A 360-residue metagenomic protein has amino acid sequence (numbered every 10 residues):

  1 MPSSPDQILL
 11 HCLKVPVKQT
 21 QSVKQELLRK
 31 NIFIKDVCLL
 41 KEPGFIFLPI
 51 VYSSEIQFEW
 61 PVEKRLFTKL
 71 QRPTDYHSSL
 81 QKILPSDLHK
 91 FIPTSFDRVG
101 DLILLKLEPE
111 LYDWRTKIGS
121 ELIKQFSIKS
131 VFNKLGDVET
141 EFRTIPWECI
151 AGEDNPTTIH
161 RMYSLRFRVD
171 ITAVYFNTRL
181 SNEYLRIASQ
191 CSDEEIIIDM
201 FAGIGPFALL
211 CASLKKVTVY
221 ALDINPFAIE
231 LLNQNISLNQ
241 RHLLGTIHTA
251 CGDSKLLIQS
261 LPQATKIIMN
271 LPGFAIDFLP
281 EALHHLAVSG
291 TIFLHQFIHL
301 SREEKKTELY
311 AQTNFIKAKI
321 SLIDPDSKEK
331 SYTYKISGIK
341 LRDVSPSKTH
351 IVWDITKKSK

Functional and structural regions predicted by a protein language model:
M1-K360: SAM-dependent transferase fold signal centered on methyltransferase-like domains, encompassing both Class I
